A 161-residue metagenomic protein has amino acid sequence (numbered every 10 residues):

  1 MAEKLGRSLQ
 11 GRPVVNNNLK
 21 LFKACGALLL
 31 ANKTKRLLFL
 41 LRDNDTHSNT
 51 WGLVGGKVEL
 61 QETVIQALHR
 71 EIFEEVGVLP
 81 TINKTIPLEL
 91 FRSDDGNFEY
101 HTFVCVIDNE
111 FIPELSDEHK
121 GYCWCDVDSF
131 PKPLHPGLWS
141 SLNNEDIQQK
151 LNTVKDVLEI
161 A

Functional and structural regions predicted by a protein language model:
M1-G26: Acidic, metal-coordinating catalytic segment for phosphate/diphosphate chemistry, firing primarily on the Nudix
F22, K33, E89-P113, D117-S129 (+2 more regions): Active-site-adjacent beta-strand/loop module that shapes the phosphate/pyrophosphate-binding cleft
G26-L28, R36-L38, T102-V104: Residues embedded in well-ordered beta-strands
L30, R42-D43, V106: A generic structural motif
T34-E74: Conserved Nudix-box catalytic region and its N-terminal flanking loop in Nudix hydrolases and closely related
V54, L60, V104-V106, I112 (+3 more regions): Functional cleft and adjacent loop/helix regions within the main domain that mediate ligand binding or catalysis
L79-E89: A short coil-to-beta-strand element that immediately follows conserved catalytic motifs
G137-A161: Charged phosphate-binding loop/patch that engages nucleotide di/tri-phosphates or the phosphate backbone of nucleic
